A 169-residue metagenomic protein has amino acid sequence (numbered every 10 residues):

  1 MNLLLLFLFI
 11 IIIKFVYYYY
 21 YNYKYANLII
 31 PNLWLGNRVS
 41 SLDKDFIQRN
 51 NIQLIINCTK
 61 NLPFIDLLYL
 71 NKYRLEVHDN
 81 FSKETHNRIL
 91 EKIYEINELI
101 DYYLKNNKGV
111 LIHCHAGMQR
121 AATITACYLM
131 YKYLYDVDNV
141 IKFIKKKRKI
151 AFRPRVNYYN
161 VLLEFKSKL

Functional and structural regions predicted by a protein language model:
M1-Y20: Terminal signal-anchor or tail-anchor transmembrane helices that tether membrane-associated enzymes to cellular
I13, N71-Y73, Q119: Short, intrinsically disordered low-complexity segments
K14-Y17, Y69-L70, H113-C114: Short hydrophobic/aromatic-rich motifs at helix boundaries and adjacent loops
Y21-V110, Y131-L169: Cysteine-based protein phosphatase catalytic domain of the PTP/DSP
K108-A126: A phosphate-binding catalytic loop at a beta-strand-loop-alpha-helix junction that coordinates phosphoryl groups
